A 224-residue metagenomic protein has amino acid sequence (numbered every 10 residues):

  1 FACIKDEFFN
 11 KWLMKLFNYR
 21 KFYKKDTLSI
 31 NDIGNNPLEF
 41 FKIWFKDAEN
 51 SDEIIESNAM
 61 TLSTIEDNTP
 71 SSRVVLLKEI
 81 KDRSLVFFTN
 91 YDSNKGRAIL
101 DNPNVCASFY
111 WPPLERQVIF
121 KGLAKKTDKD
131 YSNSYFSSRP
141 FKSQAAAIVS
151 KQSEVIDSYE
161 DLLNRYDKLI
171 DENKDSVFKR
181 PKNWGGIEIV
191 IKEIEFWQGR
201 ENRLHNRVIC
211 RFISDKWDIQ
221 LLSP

Functional and structural regions predicted by a protein language model:
W12-P224: Binding-site signature for planar aromatic cofactors or substrates
